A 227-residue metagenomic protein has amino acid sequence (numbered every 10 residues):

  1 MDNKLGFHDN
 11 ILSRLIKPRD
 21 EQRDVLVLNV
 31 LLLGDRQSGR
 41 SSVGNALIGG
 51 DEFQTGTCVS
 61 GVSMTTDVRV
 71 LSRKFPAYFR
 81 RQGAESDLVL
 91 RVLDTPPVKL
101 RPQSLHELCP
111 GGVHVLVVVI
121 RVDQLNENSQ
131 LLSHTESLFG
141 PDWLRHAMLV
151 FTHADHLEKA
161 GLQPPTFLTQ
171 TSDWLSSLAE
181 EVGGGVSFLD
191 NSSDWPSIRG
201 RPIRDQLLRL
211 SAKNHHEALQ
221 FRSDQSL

Functional and structural regions predicted by a protein language model:
M1-L227: Conserved GTPase G-domain substructure that encodes guanine base recognition and part of the catalytic core, centered
